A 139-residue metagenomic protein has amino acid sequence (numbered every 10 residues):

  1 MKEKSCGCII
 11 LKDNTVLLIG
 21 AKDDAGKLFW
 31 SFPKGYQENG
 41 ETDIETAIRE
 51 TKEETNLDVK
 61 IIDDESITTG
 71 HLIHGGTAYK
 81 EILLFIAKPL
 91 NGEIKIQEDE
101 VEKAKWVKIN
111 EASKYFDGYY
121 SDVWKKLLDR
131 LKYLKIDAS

Functional and structural regions predicted by a protein language model:
M1-F32, V59, D63: N-terminal strand-loop-strand
N14-I19, Q37-I44, V59-E65, L127-L131 (+1 more regions): Short low-complexity stretches enriched in small and charged residues
Q37-I61, T68-V123: Unchanged
K114, G118-S139: Charged phosphate-binding loop/patch that engages nucleotide di/tri-phosphates or the phosphate backbone of nucleic
